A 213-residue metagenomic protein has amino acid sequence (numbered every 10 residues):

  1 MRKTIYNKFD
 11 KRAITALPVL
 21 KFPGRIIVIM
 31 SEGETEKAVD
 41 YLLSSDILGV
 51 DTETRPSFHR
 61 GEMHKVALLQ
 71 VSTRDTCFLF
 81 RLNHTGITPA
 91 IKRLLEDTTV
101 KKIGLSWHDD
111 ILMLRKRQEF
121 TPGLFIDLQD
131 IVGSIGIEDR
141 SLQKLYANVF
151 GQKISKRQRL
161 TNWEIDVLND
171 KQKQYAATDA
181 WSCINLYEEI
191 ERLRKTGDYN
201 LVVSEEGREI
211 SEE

Functional and structural regions predicted by a protein language model:
M1-L48, R117, L128, W181 (+1 more regions): N-terminal accessory regions of nucleic-acid-interacting proteins
P23-M30, E34-E36, L43-I47, P56-K156 (+2 more regions): Conserved DEDDh/DEDDy metal-dependent 3′-5′ exonuclease domain
